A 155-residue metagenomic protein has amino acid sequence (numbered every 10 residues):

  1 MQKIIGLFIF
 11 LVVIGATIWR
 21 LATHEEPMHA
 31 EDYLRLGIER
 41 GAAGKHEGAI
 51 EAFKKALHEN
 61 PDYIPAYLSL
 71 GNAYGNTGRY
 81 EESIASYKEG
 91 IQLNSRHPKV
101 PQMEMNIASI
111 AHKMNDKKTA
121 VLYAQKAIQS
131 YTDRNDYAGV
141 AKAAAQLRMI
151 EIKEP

Functional and structural regions predicted by a protein language model:
E25-E59: Alpha-helical segment of the N-proximal tetratricopeptide repeat
E31, P65, K99-Q102, K142: Start-of-helix register in tetratricopeptide repeats
R35, S69, M103-N106, G139 (+1 more regions): Canonical tetratricopeptide repeat
